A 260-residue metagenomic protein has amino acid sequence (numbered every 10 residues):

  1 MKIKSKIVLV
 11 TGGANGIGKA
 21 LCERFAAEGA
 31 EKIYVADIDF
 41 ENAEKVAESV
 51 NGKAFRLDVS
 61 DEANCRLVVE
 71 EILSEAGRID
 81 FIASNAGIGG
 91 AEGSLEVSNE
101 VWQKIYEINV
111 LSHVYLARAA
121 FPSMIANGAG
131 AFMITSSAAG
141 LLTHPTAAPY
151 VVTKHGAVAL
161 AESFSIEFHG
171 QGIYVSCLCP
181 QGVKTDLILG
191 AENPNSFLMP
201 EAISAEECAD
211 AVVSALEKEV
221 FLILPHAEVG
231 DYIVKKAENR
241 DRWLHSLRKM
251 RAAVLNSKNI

Functional and structural regions predicted by a protein language model:
A14-N15: Conserved glycine-rich cofactor-binding loop
E28, L142, S163-I173: Active-site-adjacent segment of SDR/Rossmann-fold oxidoreductases
F40-E41, L57-L67, N99: The beta1-alpha1 cofactor-binding region of Rossmann-like NAD(H)/NADP(H)-dependent oxidoreductases
G93-S94, S98-Q103: Substrate-binding pocket helix/loop in short-chain dehydrogenase/reductase
A117, T153: Active-site helix of classical SDR
S137: Residue(s) in the substrate-gating loop at a strand-loop-helix junction that position the organic substrate next
C177, N193-Y232: C-terminal helical subdomain
